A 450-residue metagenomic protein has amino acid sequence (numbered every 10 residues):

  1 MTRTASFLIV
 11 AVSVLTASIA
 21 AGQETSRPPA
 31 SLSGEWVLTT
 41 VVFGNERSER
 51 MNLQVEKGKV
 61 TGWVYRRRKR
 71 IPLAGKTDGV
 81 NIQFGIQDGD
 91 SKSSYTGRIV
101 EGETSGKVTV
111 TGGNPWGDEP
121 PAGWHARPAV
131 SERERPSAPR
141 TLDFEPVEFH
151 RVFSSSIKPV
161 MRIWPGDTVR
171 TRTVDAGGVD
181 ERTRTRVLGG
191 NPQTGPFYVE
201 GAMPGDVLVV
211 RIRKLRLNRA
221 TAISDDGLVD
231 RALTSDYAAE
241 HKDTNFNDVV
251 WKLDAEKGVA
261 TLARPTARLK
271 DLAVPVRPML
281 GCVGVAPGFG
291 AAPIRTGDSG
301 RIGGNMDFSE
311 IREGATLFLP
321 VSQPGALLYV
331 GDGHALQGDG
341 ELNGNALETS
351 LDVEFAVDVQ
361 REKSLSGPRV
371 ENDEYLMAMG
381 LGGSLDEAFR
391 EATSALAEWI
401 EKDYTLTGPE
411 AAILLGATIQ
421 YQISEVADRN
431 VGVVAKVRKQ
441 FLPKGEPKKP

Functional and structural regions predicted by a protein language model:
S6-A17: Bacterial N-terminal signal peptides
Q23-H125: Central antiparallel beta-sheet cores of small beta-barrel/beta-sandwich binding domains
E134-T185: N-terminal, Lys/Arg-enriched amphipathic/low-complexity engagement segments that precede the first folded domain
E145-S154, R186-Q193, I294-I302, L396: Short, structured beta-strand/loop micro-motifs enriched in basic residues and often containing a Trp
A176-V187, L215-D225, G325-A335, S424-A427: Short, Lys/Arg- and Gly-enriched loop/turn segments at beta-strand edges
L217-R312: Intrinsically disordered, low-complexity linker/loop segments enriched in Gly/Pro and charged/polar residues
V276-N305, S309-D386: Conserved mixed alpha/beta catalytic, RNA-binding, or beta-rich assembly cores of soluble enzyme, regulatory
